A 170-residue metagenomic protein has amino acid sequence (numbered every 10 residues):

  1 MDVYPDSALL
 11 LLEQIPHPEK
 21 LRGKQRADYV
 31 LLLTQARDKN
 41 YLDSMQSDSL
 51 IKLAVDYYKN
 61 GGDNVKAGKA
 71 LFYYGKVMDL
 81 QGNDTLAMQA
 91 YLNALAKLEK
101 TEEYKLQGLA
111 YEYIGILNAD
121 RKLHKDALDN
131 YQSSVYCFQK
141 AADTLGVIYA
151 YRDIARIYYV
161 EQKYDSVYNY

Functional and structural regions predicted by a protein language model:
M1-Y170: A "functional boundary" signal
